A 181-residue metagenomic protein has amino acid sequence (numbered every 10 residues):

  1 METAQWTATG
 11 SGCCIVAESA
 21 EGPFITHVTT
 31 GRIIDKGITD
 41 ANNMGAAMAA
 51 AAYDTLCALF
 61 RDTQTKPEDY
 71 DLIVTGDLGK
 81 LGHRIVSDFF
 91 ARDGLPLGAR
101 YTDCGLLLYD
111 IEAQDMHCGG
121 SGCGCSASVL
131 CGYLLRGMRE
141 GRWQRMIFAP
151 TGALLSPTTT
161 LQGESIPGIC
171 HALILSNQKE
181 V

Functional and structural regions predicted by a protein language model:
M1-C57, D62, G98-L106, E112-D115 (+2 more regions): Condensing-enzyme catalytic core mediating Claisen C-C bond formation in acyl metabolism
C13-A17, S121-R142: Active-site-proximal alpha-helical scaffold in enzymes
T55-D69, G137-M138, R142: Phosphate/pyrophosphate-binding loops at sites that engage ATP/ADP/AMP, CoA/4′-phosphopantetheine, polyphosphate
D69-G76, I147: Short glycine-rich phosphate-binding loop at a beta-alpha junction
T75-L81, G124, T151-S156: Gly/Ser/Thr-rich loops at beta-strand to alpha-helix junctions that form or flank small-molecule/cofactor-binding
L78-D93, T158-S165: Short glycine/threonine-rich loop-to-helix capping motif typified by GTGT followed within a few residues by an Asp-Pro
I111, D115-C123: Active-site-adjacent helical/loop segments in soluble small-molecule enzymes
S126-V129, Y133, L155, Q162-I166 (+1 more regions): Cys-dependent condensing catalytic cores that perform Claisen condensation/acyl-transfer in fatty-acid/polyketide
